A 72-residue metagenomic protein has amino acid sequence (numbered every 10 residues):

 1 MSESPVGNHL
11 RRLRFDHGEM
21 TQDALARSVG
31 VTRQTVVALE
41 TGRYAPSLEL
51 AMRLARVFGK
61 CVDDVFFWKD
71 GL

Functional and structural regions predicted by a protein language model:
M1-P5, K69-D70: A detector for short, charged/polar N-terminal pre-domain segments
S4, F15-D16, A45: Short amphipathic helical patch at the helix-1/turn junction of helix-turn-helix
N8, R27, A38, F67: DNA-binding alpha-helical recognition surfaces that contact promoter or target DNA
H9-S28: Short basic helix-loop element that most often maps to the first helix and adjoining turn of HTH DNA-binding modules
V31-A45: Recognition helix of helix-turn-helix/homeodomain-like DNA-binding domains that insert into the DNA major groove
E49-D64: DNA major-groove recognition helix of helix-turn-helix/homeodomain DNA-binding modules
D64-L72: Short amphipathic recognition helices of helix-turn-helix/homeodomain-type DNA-binding modules
